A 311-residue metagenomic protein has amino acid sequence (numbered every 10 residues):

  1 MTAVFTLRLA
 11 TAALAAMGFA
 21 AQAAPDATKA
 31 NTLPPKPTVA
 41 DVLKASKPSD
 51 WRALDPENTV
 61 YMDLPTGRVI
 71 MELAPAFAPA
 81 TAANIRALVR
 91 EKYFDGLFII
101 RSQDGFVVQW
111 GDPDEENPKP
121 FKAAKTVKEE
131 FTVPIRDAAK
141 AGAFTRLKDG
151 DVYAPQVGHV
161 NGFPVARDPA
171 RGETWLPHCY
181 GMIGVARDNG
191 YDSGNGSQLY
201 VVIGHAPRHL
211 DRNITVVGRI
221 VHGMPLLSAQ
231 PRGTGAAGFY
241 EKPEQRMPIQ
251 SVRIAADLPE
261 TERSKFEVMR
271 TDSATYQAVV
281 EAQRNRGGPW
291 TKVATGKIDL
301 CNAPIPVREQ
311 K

Functional and structural regions predicted by a protein language model:
M1-A10: Bacterial N-terminal signal peptides that target proteins for export
T2, A15, A303-I305: Residue-level marker of intrinsically disordered, low-complexity segments enriched for small/polar residues
A13-Q22: Hydrophobic h-region of N-terminal signal peptides that target proteins for export in Gram-negative bacteria
Q22-K311: Cyclophilin-like peptidyl-prolyl cis-trans isomerases
